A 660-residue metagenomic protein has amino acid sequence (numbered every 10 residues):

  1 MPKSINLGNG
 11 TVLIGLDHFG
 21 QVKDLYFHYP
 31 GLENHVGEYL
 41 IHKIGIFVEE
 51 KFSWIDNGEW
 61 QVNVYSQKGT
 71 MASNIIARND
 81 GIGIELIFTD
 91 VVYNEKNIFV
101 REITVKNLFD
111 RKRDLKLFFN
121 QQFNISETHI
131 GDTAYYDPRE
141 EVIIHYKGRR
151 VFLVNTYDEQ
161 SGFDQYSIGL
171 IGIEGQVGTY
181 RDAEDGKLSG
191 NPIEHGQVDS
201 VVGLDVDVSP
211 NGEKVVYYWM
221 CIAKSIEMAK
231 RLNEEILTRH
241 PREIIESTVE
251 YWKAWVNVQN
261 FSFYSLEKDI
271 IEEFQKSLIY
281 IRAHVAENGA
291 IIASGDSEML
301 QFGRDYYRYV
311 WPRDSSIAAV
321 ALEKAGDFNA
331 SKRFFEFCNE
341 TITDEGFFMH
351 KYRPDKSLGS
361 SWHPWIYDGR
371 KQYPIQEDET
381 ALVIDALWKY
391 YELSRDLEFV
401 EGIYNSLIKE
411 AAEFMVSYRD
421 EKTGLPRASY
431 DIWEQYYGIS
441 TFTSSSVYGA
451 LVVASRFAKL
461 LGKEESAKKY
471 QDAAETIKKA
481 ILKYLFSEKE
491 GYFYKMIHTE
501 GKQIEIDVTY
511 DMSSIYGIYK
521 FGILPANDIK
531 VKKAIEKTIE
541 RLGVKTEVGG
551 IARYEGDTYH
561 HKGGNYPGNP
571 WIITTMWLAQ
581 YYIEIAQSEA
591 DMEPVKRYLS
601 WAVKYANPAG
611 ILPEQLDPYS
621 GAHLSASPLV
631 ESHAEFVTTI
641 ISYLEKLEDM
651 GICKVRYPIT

Functional and structural regions predicted by a protein language model:
M1-D80, K147, L153-R181, T248-E273: An extended acidic
M1-K43, Y307, A318, M349 (+5 more regions): C-terminal capping/lid segments that line or modulate ligand- or cofactor-binding pockets
M1-L7, S161, I226-M228, P241-V310 (+3 more regions): Low-complexity, Ser/Thr/Pro/Gly-enriched N-terminal "stalk/linker" regions
V64, R113, D205-I226: Short Pro-Gly-centered flexible turn/kink motifs
V64-G69, N74-I76, A290-L300, V310 (+5 more regions): Helix-terminus loop motifs that line ligand-binding clefts
I76-R78, I82-K187, S200-V202, E227 (+1 more regions): Polysaccharide-binding surfaces and accessory modules of carbohydrate-active proteins
N155-G175, S357-H363, S440-S445, L460 (+1 more regions): Extended ligand-binding clefts on enzyme/binding-domain cores
G162-L170, E174-Q176, Y264-A290, E336-G359 (+6 more regions): Active-site acid/base region of carbohydrate-active enzymes
